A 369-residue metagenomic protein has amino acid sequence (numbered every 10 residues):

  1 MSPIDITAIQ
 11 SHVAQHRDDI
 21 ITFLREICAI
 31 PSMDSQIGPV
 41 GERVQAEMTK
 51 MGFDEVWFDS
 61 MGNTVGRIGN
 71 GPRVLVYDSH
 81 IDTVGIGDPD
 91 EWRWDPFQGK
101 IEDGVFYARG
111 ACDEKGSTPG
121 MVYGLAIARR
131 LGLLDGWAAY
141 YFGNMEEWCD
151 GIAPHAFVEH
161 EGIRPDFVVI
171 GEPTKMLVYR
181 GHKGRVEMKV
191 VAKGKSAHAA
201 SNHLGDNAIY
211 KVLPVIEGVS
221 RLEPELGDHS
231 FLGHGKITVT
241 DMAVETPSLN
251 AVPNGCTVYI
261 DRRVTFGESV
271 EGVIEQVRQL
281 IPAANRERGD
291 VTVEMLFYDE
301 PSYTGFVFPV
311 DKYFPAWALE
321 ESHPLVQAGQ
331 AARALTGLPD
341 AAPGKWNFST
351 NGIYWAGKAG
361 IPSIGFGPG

Functional and structural regions predicted by a protein language model:
M1-I4, A8, K189-G369: Metal-dependent amide/peptide-bond hydrolase catalytic core, centered on the "pita-bread" metallohydrolase fold
S2-Y107, R130-D135: Acidic/His- and Gly-rich active-site-bordering loop/insert found across diverse amide/peptide-bond hydrolases
I27, P31, E172, V212 (+1 more regions): Residue-level signal for inorganic ion chemistry
I68-N70, S79, K183, G194 (+1 more regions): A generic beta-sheet turn/junction motif
D88-E102, R180-V191, A331: Acidic-glycine-rich active-site phosphate/pyrophosphate-binding loop
E102-D113, L338-G344: Short pre-catalytic strand/loop immediately N-terminal to key active-site residues, enriched for Gly-Thr
G116-R221, S230: Fold-level recognition of mixed alpha/beta catalytic cores in primary-metabolism enzymes, strongest
